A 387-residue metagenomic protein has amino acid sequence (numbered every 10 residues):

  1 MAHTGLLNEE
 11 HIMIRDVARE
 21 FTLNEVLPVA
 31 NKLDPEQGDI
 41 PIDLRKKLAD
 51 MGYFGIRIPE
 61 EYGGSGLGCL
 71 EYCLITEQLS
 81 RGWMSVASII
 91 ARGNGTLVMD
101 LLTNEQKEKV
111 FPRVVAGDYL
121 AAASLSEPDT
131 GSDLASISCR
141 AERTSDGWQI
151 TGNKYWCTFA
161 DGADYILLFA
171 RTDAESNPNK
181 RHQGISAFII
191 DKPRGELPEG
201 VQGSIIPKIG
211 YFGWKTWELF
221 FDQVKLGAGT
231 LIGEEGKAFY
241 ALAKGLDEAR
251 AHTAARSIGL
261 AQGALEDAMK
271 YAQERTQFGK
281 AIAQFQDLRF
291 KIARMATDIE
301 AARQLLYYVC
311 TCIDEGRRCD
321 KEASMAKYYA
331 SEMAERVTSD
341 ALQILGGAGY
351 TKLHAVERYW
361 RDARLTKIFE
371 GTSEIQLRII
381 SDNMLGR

Functional and structural regions predicted by a protein language model:
M1-G82, V86-A87, Q106, R113-D118 (+5 more regions): Alpha-helical interface subdomain recognition
L67, D133-A135, F159-D164, N179-Q183 (+2 more regions): Short glycine/proline-enriched turns and hinge-like loops at secondary-structure junctions
A87-E105, G131-L134: N-terminal glycine-rich flavin-associated loop
S88, V114, D129-S132, W156-F159 (+2 more regions): Short Gly/Pro-enriched turn/cap motifs at secondary-structure boundaries
D100-N104, E142, L168-T172, I189-K192 (+3 more regions): Short beta-strand-to-turn element immediately C-terminal to the catalytic PLP-Schiff-base lysine in fold type I
G117-L125, F169: A short, Trp-centered hydrophobic/proline-enriched beta-strand micro-motif
S136, E196-Q223: Flexible, small-/acidic-enriched active-site or ligand-binding loops
T151-V201: A short core secondary-structure module
